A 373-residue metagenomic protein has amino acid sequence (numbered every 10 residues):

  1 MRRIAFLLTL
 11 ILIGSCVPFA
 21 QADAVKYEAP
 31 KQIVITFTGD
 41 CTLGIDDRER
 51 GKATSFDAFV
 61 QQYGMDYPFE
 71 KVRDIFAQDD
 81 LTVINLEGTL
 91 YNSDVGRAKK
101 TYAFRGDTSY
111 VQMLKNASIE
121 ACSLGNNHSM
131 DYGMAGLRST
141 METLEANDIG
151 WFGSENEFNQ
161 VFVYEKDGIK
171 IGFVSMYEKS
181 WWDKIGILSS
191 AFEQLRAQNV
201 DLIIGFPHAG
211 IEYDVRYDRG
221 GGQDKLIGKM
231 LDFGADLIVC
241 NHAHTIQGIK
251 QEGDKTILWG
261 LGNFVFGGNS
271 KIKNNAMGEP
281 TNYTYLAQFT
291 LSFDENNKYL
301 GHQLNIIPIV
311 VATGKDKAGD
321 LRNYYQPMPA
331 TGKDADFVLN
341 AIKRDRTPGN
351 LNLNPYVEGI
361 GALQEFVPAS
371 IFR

Functional and structural regions predicted by a protein language model:
R2-A22: Sec-dependent N-terminal signal peptides of Gram-positive bacterial secreted proteins and lipoproteins
D23-R373: Acidic, metal/ion-coordinating pockets
